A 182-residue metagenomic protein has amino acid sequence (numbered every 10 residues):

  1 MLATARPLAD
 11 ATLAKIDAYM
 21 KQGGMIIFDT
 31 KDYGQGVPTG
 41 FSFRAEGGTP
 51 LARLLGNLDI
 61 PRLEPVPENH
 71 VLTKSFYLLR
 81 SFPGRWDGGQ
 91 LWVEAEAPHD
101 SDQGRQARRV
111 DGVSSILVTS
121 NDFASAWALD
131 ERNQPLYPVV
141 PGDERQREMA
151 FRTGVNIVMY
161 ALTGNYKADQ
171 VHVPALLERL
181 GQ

Functional and structural regions predicted by a protein language model:
M1-A3: Transmembrane alpha-helices
R6-E96: A glycine-rich, often tryptophan-bearing local segment used as a flexible ligand/cofactor-contacting loop or short
A14, A45, T49, D111 (+1 more regions): A structural signal for well-ordered alpha-helical segments within the folded catalytic domains of diverse enzymes
A18-K21, A107-G112, F151: Extracellular/periplasmic catalytic domains that process cell-envelope and extracellular macromolecules
G88-R109, V113-I116, D130: Short, surface-exposed beta-strand/loop micro-motifs that present aromatic residues
V118-D122, Y160-T163: Structured loops at beta-to-helix junctions and adjacent beta-edge loops in soluble globular domains
S125-A128: A short, charged helix-loop
E131-Q182: Extracellular ligand-binding/catalytic regions of CAZymes and related secreted enzymes and adhesion modules
